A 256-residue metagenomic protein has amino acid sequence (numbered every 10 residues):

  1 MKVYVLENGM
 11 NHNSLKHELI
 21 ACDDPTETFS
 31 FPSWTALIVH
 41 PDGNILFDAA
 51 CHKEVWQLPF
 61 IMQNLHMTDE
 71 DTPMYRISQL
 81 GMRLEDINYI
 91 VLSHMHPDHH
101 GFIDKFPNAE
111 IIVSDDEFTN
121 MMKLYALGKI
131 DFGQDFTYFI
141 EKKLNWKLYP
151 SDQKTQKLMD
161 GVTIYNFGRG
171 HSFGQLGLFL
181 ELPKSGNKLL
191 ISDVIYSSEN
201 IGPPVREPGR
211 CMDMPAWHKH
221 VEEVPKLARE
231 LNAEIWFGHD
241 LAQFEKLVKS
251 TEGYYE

Functional and structural regions predicted by a protein language model:
M1-H52, M82-E85, K142-S198: Catalytic core of the metallo-beta-lactamase
A21-D23, P59-L65, V205-C211: Short glycine-enriched, charge-decorated loop/helix-capping segments at active-site entrances that position
F47-D48, S93, V113-S114, I191-D193 (+1 more regions): Active-site flanking residues adjacent to catalytic metal/cofactor-binding acidic residues
H52-V55, Y138, Q153-M159, Y165-V248: Metallo-beta-lactamase
M62-V113: Active-site metal-binding motif and surrounding structural segment of the metallo-beta-lactamase
N64-H66, E70, H100-K105, R169-G170 (+1 more regions): Short, electropositive alpha-helical surface patch
T68-D71, Y75-D86, D115-F167, A216-N232: Metallo-beta-lactamase
